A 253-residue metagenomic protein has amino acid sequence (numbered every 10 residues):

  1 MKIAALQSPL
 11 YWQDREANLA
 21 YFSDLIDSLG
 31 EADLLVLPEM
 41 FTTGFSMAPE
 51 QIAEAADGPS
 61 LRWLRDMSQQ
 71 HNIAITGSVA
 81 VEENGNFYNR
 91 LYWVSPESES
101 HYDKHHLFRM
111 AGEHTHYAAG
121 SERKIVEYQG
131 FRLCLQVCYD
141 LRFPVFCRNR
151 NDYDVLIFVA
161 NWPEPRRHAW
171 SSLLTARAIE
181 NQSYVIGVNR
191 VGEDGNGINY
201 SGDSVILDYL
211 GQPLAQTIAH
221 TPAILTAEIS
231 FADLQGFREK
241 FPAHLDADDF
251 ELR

Functional and structural regions predicted by a protein language model:
M1-A5: Extreme N-terminal starter segment of soluble prokaryotic enzymes
Q7-W12: Short polar catalytic/cofactor-binding loops
R15, S23-S95, S100-H101, P163-R177 (+1 more regions): Cys-nucleophile CN-hydrolase/nitrilase-fold catalytic domain and related Cys-dependent amidase chemistry that acts on
D33-L34, L133, V155: Structural motif
P59-I73, R142-P222: CN hydrolase (nitrilase-like) catalytic-core segments centered on the catalytic cysteine and neighboring Lys/Glu
G77-V79, R90-W93, K124, S204-I206 (+1 more regions): Short beta-strand scaffold segments in enzyme catalytic cores
E82-N151, P165-S172, G236-A243, R253: Active-site catalytic loop in hydrolytic enzyme cores
